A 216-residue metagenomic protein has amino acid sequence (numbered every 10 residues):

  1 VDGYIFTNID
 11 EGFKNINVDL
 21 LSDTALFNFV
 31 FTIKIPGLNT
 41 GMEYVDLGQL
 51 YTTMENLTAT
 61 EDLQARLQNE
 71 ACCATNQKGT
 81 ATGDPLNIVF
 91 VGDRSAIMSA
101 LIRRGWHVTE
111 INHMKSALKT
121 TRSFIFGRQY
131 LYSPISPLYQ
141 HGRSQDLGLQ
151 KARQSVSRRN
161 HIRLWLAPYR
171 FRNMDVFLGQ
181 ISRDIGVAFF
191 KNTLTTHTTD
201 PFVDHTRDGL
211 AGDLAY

Functional and structural regions predicted by a protein language model:
D2-G3: Short Pro-Gly-centered flexible turn/kink motifs
T7-Y44: Terminal connector regions
D10, I88-S95, D200-H205: Soluble non-cytosolic domains of exported or imported proteins
F13, D93-T109, K115-S116: Primarily extracytoplasmic ectodomains and periplasmic/lumenal surface modules that are beta-strand-rich
F13-N15, G83-P85, L101, R159: Extracytoplasmic
L47-G79: Compositionally biased P/S/T/G-rich terminal and signal peptide-adjacent segments that lie outside catalytic cores
E70-S99: Terminal, regulation- and interaction-focused segments at domain boundaries
M114-Y216: A cross-kingdom signal targeting lumenal/periplasmic-facing segments of multi-pass membrane and secretory-pathway
